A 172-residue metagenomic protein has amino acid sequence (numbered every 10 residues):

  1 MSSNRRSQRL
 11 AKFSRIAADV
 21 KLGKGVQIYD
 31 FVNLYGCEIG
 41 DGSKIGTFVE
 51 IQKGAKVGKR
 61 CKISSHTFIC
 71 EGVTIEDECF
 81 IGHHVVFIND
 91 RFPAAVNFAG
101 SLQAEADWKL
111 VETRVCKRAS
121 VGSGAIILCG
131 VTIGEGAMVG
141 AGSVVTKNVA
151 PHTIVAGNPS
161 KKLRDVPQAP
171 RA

Functional and structural regions predicted by a protein language model:
S2-A18, I28-G130, N158-P159, R164-R171: Flexible, glycine/small-residue-enriched loop-and-beta-strand segment within the central core of proteins
V131-N148, H152-I154: C-terminal/domain-terminus segments
